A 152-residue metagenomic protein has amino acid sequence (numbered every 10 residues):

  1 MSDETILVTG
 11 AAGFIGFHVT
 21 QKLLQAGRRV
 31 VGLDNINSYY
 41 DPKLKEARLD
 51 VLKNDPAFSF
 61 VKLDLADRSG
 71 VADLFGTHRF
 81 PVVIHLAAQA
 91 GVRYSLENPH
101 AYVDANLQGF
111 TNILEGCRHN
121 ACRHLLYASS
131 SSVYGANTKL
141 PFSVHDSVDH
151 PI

Functional and structural regions predicted by a protein language model:
M1-I152: N-terminal Rossmann-like NAD(P)+-binding domain of SDR-like oxidoreductases, especially those catalyzing
